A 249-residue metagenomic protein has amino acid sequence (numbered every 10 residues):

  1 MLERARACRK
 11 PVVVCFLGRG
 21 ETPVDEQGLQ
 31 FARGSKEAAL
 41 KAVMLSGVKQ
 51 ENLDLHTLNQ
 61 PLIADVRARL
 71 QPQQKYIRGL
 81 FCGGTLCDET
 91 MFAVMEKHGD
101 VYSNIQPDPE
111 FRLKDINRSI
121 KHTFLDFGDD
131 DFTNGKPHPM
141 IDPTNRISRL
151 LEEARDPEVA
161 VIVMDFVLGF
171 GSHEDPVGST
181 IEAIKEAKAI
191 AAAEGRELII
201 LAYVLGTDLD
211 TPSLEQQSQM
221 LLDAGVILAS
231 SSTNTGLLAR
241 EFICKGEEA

Functional and structural regions predicted by a protein language model:
M1-M164, G169-S172, P176, I199-A229 (+1 more regions): ATP-dependent carboxylate/acyl-activation modules
P176-A183: Charged helix-capping and loop-helix junction motifs
A183-A193: Helical hairpin unit composed of two closely spaced alpha helices linked by a short loop
R196: Residue-level signal for beta-strand positions within conserved beta-sheet cores that form or flank
